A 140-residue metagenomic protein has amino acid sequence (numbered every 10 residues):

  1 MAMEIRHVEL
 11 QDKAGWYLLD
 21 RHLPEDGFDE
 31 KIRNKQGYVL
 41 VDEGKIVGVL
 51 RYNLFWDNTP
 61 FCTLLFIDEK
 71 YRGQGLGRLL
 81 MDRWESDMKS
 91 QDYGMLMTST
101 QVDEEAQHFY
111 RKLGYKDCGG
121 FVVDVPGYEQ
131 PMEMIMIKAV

Functional and structural regions predicted by a protein language model:
M3, H7-L64, D68, D87 (+1 more regions): Acetyl-CoA-dependent GNAT
G15-L18, L79, R83, I135: Alpha-helical elements of Rossmann-like donor-binding domains used by nucleotide-donor carbohydrate transfer enzymes
L65-R72, Q101: A short, internal acetyl-CoA/4′-phosphopantetheine-binding micro-motif in the GNAT/acyltransferase core
G73-S86, K112: Conserved acetyl-CoA-binding loop-helix of GNAT-fold acetyltransferases
M88-T100: Conserved GNAT acetyl-CoA-binding A-motif
Q91, K112-L113: Structural motif
M97-S99, K116-E133: Conserved catalytic-core motifs of GNAT/GCN5-like acyltransferases
A106: Helix-turn-helix
